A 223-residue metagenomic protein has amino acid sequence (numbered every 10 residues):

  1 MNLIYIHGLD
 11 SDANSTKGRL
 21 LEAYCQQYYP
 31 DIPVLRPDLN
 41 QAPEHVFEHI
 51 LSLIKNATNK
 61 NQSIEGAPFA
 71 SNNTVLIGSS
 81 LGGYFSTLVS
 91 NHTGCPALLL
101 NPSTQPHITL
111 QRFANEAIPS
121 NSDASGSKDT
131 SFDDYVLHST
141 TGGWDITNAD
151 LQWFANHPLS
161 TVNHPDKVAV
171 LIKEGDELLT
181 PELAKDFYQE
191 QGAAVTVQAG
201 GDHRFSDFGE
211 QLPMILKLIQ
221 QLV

Functional and structural regions predicted by a protein language model:
M1-K60, F69: Active-site catalytic motif of lipid deacylating hydrolases and related acyltransferases
N2-I4, L35, V75, L98 (+2 more regions): A structural signal for isolated positions on well-ordered beta-strands in alpha/beta enzyme cores
Y5-L9, I77, L171-K173: Short hydrophobic segments within beta-strands
K60, P96-V223: The alpha/beta-hydrolase serine catalytic core
F69-G78: Alpha/beta-hydrolase fold nucleophile elbow
I77-G82, S86: Gly/Ala-rich beta-loop-alpha elbow adjacent to hydrolase catalytic centers
L88-L98: Conserved hydrolase catalytic core segment
